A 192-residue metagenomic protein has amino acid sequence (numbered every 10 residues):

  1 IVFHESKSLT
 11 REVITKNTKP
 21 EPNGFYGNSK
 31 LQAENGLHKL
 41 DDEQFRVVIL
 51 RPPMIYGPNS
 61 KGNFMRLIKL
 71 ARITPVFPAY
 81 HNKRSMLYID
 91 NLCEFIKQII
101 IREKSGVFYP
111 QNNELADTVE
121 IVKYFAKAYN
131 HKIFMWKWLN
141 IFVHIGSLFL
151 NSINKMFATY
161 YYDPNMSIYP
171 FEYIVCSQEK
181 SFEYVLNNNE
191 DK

Functional and structural regions predicted by a protein language model:
F3-H4, V48-R66: Flexible, glycine-rich beta-alpha linker
S6-V13, F64, I68, N154 (+1 more regions): Short, flexible, mixed-charge acidic loops at enzyme active sites
S8-I49, M54-I55, V76: Catalytic helix-loop patch of NAD(P)-dependent Rossmann-fold dehydrogenases
G24, R84-L87, A116, Y173-C176: Residue-level signal for the nucleotide or nucleotide-sugar donor/cofactor binding architecture
S29-K30, S60-F64, S85, T118: Conserved donor sugar-nucleotide recognition element shared by glycan-biosynthetic enzymes
K69-L87, N91, F95-Q98: A conserved pocket-lining segment of Rossmann-fold NAD(P)-dependent short-chain dehydrogenase/reductase
F95-I153, F182-K192: Mid/C-terminal beta-alpha module of Rossmann-like enzyme folds, strongest in SDR-family dehydrogenases/epimerases
N140-E179: A hydrophobic C-terminal alpha-helical subdomain
